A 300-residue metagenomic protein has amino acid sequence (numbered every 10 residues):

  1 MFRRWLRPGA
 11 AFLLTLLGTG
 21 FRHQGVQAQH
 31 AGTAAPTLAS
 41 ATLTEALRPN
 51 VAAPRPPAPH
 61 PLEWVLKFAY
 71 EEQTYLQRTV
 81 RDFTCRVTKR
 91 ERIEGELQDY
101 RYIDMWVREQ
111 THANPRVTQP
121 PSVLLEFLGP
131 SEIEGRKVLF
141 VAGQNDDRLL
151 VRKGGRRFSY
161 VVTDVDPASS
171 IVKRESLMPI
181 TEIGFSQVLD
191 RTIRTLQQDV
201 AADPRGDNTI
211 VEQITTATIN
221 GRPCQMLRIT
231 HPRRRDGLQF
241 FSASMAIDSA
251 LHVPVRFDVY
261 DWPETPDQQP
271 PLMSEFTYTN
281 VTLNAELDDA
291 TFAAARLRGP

Functional and structural regions predicted by a protein language model:
M1-A10: Bacterial N-terminal signal peptides that target proteins for export
L6, P36, S40, R55-V65 (+1 more regions): Intrinsic-disorder-associated interaction segments
G9-G20: Bacterial N-terminal signal peptides
H23-P59: Compositionally biased, proline/threonine/alanine/serine-rich low-complexity intrinsically disordered stretches
T42, W64, F68-E71, Y75 (+1 more regions): Exposed alpha-helical structural elements
H60-S159: N-terminal mature ectodomain segment of secretory-pathway/periplasmic proteins
R92-E94, L128-E132, L139-V141, N145-P300: Gly/Pro-enriched, hydrophobic low-complexity segments that function as extracytoplasmic propeptides/linkers
